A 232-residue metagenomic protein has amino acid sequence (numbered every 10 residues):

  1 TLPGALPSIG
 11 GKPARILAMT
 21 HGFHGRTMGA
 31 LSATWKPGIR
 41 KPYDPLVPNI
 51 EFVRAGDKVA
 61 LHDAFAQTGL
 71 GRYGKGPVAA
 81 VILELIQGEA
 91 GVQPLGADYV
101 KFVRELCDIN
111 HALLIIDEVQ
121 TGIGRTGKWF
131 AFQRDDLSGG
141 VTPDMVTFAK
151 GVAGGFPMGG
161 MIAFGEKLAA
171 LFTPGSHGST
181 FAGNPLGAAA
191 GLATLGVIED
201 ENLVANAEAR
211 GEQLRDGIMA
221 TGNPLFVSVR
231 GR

Functional and structural regions predicted by a protein language model:
T1-R232: Conserved N-terminal phosphate-binding loop of PLP-dependent enzymes in the Aspartate aminotransferase
